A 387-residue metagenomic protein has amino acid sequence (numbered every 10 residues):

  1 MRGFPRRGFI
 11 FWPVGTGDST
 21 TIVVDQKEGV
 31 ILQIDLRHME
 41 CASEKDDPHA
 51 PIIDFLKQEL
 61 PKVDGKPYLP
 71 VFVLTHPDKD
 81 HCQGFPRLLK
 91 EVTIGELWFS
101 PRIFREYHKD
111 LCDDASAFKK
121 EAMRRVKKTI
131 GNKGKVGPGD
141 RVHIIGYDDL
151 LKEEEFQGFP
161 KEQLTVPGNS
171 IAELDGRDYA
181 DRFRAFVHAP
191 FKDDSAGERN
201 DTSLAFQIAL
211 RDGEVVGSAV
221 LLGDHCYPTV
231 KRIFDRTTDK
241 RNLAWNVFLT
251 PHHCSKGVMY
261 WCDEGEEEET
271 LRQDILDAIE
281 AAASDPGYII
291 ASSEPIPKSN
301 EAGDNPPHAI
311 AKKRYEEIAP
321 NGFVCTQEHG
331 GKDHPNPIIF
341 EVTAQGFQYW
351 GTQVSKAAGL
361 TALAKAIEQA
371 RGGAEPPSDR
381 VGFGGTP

Functional and structural regions predicted by a protein language model:
M1-G8, D64-Y68, C82-C226, E294-P387: Flexible, acidic/histidine-containing loops and adjacent segments that form or flank the divalent-metal
R2-K62, T202-D224: Conserved beta-strand hairpin/beta-sheet module of binuclear metal-dependent hydrolase folds, prominently
G15-D18, Q26, H38-E40, V73 (+7 more regions): Short, flexible loop/turn elements at secondary-structure junctions
S19, G29-I31, F72, R182 (+3 more regions): Extracellular structured ligand-interaction cores
T20-I22, G84-L89, R272-A281: Histidine-anchored nucleotide/phosphate-binding helix
Q26, I53-K66, V136, L210-E214 (+2 more regions): Alpha-helix termini
V30, S43-F99, T238-Y260: Active-site metal-binding motif and surrounding structural segment of the metallo-beta-lactamase
P228-I233, T237, N242-E328: Long, structured stretches of catalytic cores involved in phosphate-ester chemistry, encompassing
